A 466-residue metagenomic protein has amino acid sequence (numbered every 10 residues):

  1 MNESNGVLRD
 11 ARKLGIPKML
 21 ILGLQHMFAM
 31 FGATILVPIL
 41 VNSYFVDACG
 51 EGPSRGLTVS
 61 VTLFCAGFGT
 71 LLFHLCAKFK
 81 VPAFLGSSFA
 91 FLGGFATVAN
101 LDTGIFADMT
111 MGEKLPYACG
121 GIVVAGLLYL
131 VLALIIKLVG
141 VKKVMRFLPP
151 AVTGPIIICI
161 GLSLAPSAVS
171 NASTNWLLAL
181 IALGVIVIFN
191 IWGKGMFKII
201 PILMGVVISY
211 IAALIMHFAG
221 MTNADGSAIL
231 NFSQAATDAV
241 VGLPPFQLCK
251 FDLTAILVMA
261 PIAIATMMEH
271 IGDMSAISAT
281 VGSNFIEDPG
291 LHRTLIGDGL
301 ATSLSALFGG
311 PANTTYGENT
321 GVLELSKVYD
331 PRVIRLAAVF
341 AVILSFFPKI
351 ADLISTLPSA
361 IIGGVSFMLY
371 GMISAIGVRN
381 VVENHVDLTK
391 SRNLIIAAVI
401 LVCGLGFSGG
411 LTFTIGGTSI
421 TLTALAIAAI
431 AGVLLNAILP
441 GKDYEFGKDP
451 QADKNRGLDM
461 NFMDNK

Functional and structural regions predicted by a protein language model:
M1-I21, N223-P245, A279-S283, T294 (+1 more regions): Intrinsically disordered, low-complexity non-transmembrane regions of multi-pass membrane transporters
M1-P82, G93-G112: N-terminal signal-anchor module of multipass membrane proteins
L24-F28, L148, V152, A172-S173 (+4 more regions): Hydrophobic alpha-helical transmembrane segments of multi-pass membrane proteins
T34-I35, S209-M221, D225-A306, G310: Membrane-embedded hairpin module used as a gating/binding unit in multi-pass transport and secretion proteins
N42-H74, P261-P331: Membrane-embedded helical hairpins/re-entrant loop segments and their flanking transmembrane helices within multi-pass
L57, F79-F91, V144-T153, K198-M204 (+4 more regions): Short, non-helical or kinked segments that cap or interrupt transmembrane helices
A96-N100, N190, N319-I334, F340-L344: Interfacial segments of multi-pass membrane proteins
N100, T110-A219, A338-K448: Membrane-embedded alpha-helical modules
